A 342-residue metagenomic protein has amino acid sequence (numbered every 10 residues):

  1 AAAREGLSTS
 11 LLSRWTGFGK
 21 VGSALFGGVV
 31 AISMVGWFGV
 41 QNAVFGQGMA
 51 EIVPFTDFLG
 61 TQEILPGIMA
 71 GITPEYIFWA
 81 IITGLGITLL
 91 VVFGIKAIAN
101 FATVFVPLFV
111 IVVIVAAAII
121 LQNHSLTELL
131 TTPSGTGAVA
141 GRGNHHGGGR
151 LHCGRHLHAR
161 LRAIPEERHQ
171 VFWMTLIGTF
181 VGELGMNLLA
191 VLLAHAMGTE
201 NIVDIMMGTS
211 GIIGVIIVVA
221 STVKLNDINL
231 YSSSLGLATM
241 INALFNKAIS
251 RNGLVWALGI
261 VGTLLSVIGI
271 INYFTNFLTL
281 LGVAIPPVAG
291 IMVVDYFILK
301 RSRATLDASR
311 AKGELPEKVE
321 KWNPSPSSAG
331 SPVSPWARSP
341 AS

Functional and structural regions predicted by a protein language model:
A1-T16, V30-S33, G39-A43: Juxtamembrane transmembrane-helix boundary signature
L25, I82-F105, N123, L157-E166 (+2 more regions): Membrane-water interface regions at transmembrane-helix termini and the short interhelical loops of multi-pass membrane
G27, P54-V92, P107-A117, V139-R155 (+4 more regions): Transmembrane alpha-helical segments of multi-pass small-molecule transport proteins
V40, F78-I120, S134-G135, F172-T179 (+1 more regions): Membrane-interface loop-to-helix entry segments
N42, G46-F55, I87, P107-P133 (+4 more regions): Hydrophobic alpha-helical segments and their helix-loop junctions in multi-pass secondary transporters
P54, T61-T73, K96-F105, N201-V215 (+4 more regions): Transmembrane helix-loop boundary segments of multi-pass membrane transporters
A118-N123, T132-L193, G208-L230, K318-S334: Hydrophobic, membrane-embedded alpha-helices of multi-pass small-molecule transporters
A289-S342: C-terminal membrane-solvent junction of multi-pass transporters and transport-like membrane proteins
